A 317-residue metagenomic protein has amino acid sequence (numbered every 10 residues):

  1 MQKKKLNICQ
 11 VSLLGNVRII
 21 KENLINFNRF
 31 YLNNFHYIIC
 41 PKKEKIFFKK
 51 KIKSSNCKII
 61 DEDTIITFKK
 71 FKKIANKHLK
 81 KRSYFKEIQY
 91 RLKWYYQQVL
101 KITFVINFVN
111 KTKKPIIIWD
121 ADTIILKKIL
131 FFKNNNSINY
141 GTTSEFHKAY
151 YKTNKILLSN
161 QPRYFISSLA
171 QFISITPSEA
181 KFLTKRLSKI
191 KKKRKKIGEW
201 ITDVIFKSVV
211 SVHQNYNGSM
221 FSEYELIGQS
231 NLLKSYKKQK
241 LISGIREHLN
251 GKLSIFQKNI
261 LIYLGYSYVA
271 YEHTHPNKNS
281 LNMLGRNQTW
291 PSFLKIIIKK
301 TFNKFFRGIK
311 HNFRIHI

Functional and structural regions predicted by a protein language model:
M1-K4, K77-K80, Y271-I317: Membrane-proximal basic amphipathic "stem/tether" segments
K5-N7, N28-I38, C57: Short loop->beta transition adjacent to catalytic acidic/histidine clusters or analogous donor-positioning motifs
N16-R29: Short, well-formed alpha-helical segments that are part of the catalytic scaffolds of diverse glycosyltransferases
N33-E44, I59-I66: Short beta-strand/loop segment that forms part of the nucleotide-sugar
I52-N107: Active-site-proximal specificity loops/subdomain of glycosyltransferases
K111-L126: Short beta-strand-to-loop acidic/aromatic patch adjacent to the donor-nucleotide binding site
T123-L158: Conserved donor-nucleotide/metal-binding helix-loop-beta segment in metal-dependent transferases, i.e., the alpha-helix
A170-G265: Catalytic core and acceptor-binding pocket of nucleotide-sugar-dependent glycosyltransferases
